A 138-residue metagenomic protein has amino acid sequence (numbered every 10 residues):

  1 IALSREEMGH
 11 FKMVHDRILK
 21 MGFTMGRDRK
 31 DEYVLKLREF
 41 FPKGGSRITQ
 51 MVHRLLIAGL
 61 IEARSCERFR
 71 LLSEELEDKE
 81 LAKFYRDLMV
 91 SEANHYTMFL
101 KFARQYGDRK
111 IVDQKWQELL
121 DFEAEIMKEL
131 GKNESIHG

Functional and structural regions predicted by a protein language model:
I1-G138: Non-heme di-metal
